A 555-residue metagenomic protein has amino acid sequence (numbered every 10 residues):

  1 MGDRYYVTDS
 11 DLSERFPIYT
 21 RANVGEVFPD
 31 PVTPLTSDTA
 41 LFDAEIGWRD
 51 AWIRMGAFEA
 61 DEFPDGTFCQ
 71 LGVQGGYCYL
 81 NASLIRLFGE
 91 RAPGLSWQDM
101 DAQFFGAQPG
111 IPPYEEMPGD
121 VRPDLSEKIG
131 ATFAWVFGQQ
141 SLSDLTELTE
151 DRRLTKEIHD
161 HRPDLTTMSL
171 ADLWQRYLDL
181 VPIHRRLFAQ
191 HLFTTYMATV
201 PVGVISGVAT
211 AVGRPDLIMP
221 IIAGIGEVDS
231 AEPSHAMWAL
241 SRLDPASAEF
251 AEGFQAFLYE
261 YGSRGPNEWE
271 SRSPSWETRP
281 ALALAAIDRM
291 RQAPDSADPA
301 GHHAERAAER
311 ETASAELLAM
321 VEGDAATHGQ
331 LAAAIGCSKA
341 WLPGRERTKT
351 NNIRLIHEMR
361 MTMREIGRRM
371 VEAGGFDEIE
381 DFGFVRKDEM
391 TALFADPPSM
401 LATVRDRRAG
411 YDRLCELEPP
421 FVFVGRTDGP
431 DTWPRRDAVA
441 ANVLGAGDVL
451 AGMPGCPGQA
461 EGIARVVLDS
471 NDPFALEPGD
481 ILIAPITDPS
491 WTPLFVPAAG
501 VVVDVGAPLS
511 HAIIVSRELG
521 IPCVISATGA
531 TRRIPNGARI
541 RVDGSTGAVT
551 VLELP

Functional and structural regions predicted by a protein language model:
M1, A464-N471, A475-D480, P485-P555: Acidic, glycine-rich flexible loop/linker segments
M1-P343, E358: N-terminal, non-catalytic alpha-helical interaction modules of very large eukaryotic scaffold proteins
W135-Q139, G375, A548: Residue-level signal for well-ordered, solvent-exposed loop/turn and beta-edge residues enriched in charged/polar side
D160, T167-L170, M390-L393, V404-P493: Protease-associated
G265, D377-E378, C523: Residue-level detector of short coil/turn "hinge" positions at structural boundaries
A333-G425: Extended, domain-scale alpha-helical bundle/helix-rich regions
